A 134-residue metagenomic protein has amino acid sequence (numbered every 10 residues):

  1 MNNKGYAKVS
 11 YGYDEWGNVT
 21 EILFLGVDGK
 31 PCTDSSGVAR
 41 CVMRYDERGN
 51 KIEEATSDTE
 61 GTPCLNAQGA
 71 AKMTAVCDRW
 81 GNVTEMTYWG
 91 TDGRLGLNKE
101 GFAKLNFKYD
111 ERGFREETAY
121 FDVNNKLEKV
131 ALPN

Functional and structural regions predicted by a protein language model:
M1-N134: Buried hydrophobic residues that stabilize the cores of well-folded domains
